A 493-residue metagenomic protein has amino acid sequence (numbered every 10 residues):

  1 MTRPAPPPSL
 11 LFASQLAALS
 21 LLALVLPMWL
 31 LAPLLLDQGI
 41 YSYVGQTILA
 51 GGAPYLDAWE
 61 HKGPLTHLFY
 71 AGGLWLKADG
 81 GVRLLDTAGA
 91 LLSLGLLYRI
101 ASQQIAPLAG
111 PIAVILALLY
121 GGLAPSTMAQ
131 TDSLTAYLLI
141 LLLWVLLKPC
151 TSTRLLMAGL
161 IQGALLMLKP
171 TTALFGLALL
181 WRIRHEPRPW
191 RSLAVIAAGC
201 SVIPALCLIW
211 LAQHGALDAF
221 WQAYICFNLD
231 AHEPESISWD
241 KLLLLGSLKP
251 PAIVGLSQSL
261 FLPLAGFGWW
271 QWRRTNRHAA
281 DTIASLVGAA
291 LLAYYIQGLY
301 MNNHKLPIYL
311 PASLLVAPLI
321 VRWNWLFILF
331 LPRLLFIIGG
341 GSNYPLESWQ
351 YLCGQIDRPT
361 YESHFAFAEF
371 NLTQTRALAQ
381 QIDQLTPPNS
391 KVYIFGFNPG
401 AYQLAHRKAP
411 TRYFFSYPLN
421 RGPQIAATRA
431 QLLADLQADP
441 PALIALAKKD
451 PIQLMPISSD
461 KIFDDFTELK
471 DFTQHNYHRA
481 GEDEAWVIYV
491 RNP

Functional and structural regions predicted by a protein language model:
T2, F175-S201, W269-R274, L314 (+1 more regions): Perimembrane helix-loop-helix junctions
K62, P170-T172, H214, L334-P493: Extracytoplasmic
A88, L94-Y120, A136-Y137, T153 (+2 more regions): Transmembrane-helix signature of polytopic, membrane-embedded enzymes that assemble or transfer cell-envelope glycans
L94-G95, A252-H278, A284, G288-A289 (+1 more regions): Hydrophobic, aromatic-rich transmembrane alpha-helices and their immediate juxtamembrane boundary segments
P125-T135: Short acidic/glycine- and proline-prone juxtamembrane loop motifs at membrane-interface regions of multi-pass membrane
L134-Q162, A312-L315: Specific aromatic-rich, kink-prone transmembrane helix
R154-P170, F175-W181, S201-V202, V287-I296: Membrane-interface alpha helices of multi-pass inner-membrane proteins
L174, L292-W325: Hydrophobic/aromatic-rich transmembrane helices and adjacent perimembrane loops
